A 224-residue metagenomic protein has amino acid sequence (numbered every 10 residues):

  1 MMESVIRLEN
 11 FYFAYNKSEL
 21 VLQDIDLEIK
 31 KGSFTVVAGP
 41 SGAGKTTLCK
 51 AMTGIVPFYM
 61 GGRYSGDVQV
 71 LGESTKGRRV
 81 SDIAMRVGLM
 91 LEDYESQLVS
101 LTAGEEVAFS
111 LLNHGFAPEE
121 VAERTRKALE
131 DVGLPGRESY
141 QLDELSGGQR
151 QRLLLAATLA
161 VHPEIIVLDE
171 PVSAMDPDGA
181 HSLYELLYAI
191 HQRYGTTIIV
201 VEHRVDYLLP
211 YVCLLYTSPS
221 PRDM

Functional and structural regions predicted by a protein language model:
G61-E73: Conserved ABC transporter NBD signature motif
E119-R137: Conserved ABC ATPase "signature" region
Q141-L145, Q149: Conserved ABC ATPase signature
H162: Conserved catalytic motifs of ABC-family nucleotide-binding domains
I166-D169: Catalytic Walker B motif of ABC-type/P-loop ATPase nucleotide-binding domains
E202-H203: H-loop/switch region of ABC-family ATPase nucleotide-binding domains
Y216-M224: Single conserved hydrophobic/aromatic residue that forms the stacking wall/gate of nucleotide- or nucleobase-binding
